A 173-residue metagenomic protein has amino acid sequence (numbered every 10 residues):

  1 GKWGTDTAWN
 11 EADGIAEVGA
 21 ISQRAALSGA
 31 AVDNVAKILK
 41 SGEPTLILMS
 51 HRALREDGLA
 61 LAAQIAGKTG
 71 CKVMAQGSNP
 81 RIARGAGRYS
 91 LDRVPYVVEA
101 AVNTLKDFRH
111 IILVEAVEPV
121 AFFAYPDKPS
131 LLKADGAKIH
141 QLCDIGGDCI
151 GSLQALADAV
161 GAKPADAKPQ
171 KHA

Functional and structural regions predicted by a protein language model:
G1-K40, L156-H172: Conformationally flexible catalytic loops at phosphate/diphosphate-handling active centers
K2-W3, N79, I145: Short, solvent-exposed coil/turn elements at secondary-structure transition points
G14, P119-A173: Phosphate/pyrophosphate-binding active-site segments
V18-I21, T45-H51, R81-R93, P169-A173: Short, basic, glycine/proline-bearing loop/turn elements
I21-G29, R52, L91-V98, L142-I150 (+1 more regions): Hydrophobic alpha-helical scaffolding
A30, N34, D57-L61, A100-N103 (+1 more regions): Generic recognition of stable, solvent-exposed alpha-helical segments in well-folded globular domains
A31-T45, I65, T104-R109: Glycine-rich phosphate/diphosphate-binding loops that line cofactor/substrate pockets in enzymes
H51-L142: Glycine-rich, anion-gripping cofactor-binding loops and their flanking helix/strand elements in enzyme active sites
